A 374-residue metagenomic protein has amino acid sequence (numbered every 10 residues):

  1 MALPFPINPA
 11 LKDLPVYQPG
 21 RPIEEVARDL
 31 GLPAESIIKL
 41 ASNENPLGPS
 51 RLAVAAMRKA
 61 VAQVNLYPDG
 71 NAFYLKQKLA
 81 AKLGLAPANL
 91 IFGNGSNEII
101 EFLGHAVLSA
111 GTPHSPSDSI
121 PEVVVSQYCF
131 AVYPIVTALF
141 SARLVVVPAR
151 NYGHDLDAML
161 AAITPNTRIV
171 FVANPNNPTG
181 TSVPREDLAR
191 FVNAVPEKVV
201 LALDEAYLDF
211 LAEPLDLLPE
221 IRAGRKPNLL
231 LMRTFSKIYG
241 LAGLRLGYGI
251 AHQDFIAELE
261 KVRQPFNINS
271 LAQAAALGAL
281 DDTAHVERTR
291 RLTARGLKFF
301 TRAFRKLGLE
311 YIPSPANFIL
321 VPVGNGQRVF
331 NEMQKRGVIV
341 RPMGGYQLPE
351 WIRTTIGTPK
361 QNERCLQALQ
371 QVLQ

Functional and structural regions predicted by a protein language model:
A2-N97, F102: N-terminal small-domain helix-loop-helix segment of the aminotransferase-like
E35-S36, A86-L90, S119-E122, N166 (+4 more regions): Short acidic capping loops at alpha-helix termini that bridge into adjacent secondary structure
S50, N71, N228-I312: PLP-dependent aminotransferase class I/II
A106-V172: PLP-dependent aminotransferase-like
A138, H154-N166, P178-L201, E205-S236: Active-site pre-lysine segment of PLP-dependent enzymes
E186, E332-R336, R341, G345-Q374: PLP-dependent enzyme catalytic core of the Aspartate aminotransferase-like
T293-A294, T301-R336, I352: Conserved PLP-binding catalytic core of the aspartate aminotransferase-like
